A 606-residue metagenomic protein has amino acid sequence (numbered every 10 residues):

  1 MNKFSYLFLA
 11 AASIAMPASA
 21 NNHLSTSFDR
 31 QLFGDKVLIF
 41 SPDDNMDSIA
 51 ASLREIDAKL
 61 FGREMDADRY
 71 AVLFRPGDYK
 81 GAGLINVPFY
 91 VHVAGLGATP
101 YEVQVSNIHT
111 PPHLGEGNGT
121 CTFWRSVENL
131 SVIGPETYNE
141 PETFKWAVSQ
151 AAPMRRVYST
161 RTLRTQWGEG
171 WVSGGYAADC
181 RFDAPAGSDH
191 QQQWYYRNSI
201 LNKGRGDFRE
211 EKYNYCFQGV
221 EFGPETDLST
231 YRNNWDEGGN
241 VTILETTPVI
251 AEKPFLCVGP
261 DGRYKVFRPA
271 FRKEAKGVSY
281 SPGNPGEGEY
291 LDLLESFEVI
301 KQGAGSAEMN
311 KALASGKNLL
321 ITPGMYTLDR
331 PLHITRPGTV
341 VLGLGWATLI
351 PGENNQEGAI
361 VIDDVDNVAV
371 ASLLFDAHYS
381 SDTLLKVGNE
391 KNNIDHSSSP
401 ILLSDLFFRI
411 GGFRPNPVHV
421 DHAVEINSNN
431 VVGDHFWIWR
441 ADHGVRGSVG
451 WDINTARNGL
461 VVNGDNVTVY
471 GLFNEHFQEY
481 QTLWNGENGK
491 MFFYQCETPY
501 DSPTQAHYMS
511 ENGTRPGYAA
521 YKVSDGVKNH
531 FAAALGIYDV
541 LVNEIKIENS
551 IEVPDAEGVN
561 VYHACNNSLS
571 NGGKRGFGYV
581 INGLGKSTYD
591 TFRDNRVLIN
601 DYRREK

Functional and structural regions predicted by a protein language model:
N2-L9: Sec-dependent signal peptide recognition, specifically the positively charged N-region followed immediately by
A15-P17: N-terminal signal peptide c-region/cleavage motif recognized by signal peptidases
N21-K606: Extracellular/periplasmic carbohydrate-active domains that bind, remodel, or depolymerize complex polysaccharides
